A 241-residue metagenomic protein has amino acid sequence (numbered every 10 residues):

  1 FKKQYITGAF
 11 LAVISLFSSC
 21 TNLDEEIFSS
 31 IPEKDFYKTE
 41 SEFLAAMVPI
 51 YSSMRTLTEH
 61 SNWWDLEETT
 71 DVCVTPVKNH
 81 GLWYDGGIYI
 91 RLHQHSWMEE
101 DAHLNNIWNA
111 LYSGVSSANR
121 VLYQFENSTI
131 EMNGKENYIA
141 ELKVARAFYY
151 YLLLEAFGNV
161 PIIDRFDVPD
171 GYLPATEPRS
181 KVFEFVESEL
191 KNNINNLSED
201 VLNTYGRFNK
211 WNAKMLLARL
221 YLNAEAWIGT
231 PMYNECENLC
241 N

Functional and structural regions predicted by a protein language model:
F1-S29: Bacterial Sec-dependent N-terminal signal peptides
C20-E67, Y233-C236, C240-N241: Membrane-proximal, proline-rich intrinsically disordered regions
L23-E26, L154-R165, Y233: Short, well-structured active-site flanking segments
S29-P32, S96-E99, D164-G171: Short linear capping/connector segments at secondary-structure termini
L44, V48, S52-L57, L82-F157 (+3 more regions): Conserved, well-structured interaction surfaces
K143, K214-L220: TPR/Sel1-like alpha-solenoid repeat signature
L154-E155, P161, V201, N223-G229: Short coil/turn linking the two alpha-helices of tandem helical-hairpin repeats
G206-L216: Amphipathic alpha-helical protein-interaction segments enriched in hydrophobic
